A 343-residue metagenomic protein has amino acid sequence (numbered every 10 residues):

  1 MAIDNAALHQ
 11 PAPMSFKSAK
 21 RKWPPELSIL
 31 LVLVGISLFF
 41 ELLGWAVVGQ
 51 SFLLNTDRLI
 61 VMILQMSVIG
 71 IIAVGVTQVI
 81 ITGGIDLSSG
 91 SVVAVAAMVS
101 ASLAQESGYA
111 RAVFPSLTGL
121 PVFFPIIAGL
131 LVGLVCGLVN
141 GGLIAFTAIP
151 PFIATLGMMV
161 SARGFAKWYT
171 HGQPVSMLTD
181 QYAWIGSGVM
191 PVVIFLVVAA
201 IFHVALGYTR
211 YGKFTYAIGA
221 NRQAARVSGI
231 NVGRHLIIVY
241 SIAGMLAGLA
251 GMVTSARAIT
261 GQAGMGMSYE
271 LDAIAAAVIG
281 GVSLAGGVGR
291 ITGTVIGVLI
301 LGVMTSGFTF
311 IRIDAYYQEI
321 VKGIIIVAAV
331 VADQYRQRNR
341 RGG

Functional and structural regions predicted by a protein language model:
A2-I71, G108-F124, I230: Membrane-interfacial amphipathic/re-entrant helices at transmembrane-helix boundaries
I29-L42, V76, A101, L130-G133 (+7 more regions): Hydrophobic core segments of alpha-helical transmembrane domains in multi-pass membrane transport and ion-translocation
V32-S51, T82, A166-T170, V204-R210: Structural signal for alpha-helical transmembrane segments and their membrane-water exit/capping regions in multi-pass
S37-W45, N55-S107, G142-A148, G281-I291 (+2 more regions): Single transmembrane alpha-helix segments in multi-pass membrane proteins
G108-M158, I296: Alpha-helical transmembrane segments within multi-pass membrane transporters and channels
F123, T147, P151-Y211, H235-I238 (+2 more regions): Transmembrane helix-bundle core of multi-pass membrane transporters and related energy-transducing complexes
A247, R257, G261-G323: Transmembrane alpha-helical segments in multi-pass inner-membrane proteins
